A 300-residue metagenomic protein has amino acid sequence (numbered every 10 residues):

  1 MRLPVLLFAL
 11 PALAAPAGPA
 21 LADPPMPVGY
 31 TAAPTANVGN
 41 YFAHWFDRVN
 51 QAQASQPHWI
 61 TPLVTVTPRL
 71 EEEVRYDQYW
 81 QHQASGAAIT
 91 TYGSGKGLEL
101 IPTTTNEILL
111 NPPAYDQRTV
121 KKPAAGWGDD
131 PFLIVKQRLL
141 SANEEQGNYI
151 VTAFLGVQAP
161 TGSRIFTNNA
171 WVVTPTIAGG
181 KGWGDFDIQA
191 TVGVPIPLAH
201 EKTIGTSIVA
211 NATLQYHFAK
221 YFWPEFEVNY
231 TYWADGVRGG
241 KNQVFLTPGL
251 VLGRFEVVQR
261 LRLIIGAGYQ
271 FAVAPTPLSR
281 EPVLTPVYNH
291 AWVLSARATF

Functional and structural regions predicted by a protein language model:
P4-A15: Bacterial N-terminal signal peptides
A14-A22: Boundary at the C-terminal end of the N-terminal hydrophobic targeting segment
L21-F300: Transmembrane beta-barrel domains of Gram-negative outer membranes and organellar outer membranes
